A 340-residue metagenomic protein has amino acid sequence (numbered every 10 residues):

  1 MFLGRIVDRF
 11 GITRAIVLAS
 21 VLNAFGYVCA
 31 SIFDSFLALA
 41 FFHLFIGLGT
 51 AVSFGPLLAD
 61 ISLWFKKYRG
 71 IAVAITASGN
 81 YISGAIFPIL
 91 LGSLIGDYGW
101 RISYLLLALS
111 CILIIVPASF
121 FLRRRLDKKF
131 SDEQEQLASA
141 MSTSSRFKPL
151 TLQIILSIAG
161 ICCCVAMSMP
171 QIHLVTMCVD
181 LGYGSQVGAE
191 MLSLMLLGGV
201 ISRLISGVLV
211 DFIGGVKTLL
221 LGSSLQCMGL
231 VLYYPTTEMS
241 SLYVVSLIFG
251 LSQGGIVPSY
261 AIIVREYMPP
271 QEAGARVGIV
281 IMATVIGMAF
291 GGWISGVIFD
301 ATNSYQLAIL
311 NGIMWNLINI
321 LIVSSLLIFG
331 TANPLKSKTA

Functional and structural regions predicted by a protein language model:
M1-L37, V210: Conserved MFS/SLC helix-loop-helix module at the cytosolic interface between two early adjacent transmembrane helices
I6-V7, I86-Y98, S103, C178-V179 (+2 more regions): Interfacial helix-cap and linker-helix signal at transmembrane-aqueous boundaries of multi-pass secondary transporters
G26, L37-V52, I161, S241-G254: Hydrophobic core of transmembrane alpha-helices in multi-pass small-molecule transporters, especially MFS/SLC-type
V52-F65, V73, G255-M268: Intracellular juxtamembrane helix-capping segments at the cytosolic ends of symmetry-related transmembrane helices
I75-T76, N80-D127: Helix-loop-helix hairpin linking two adjacent transmembrane segments in secondary transporters
G84, Y267-S304, N311-G312: A late C-terminal transmembrane helix in Major Facilitator Superfamily
P149-V208: Extracytoplasmic gate region of multi-pass secondary transporters
V187, S193-I205, V210-I263, V280: C-terminal transmembrane helical hairpin of 12-TM major facilitator-type secondary transporters
